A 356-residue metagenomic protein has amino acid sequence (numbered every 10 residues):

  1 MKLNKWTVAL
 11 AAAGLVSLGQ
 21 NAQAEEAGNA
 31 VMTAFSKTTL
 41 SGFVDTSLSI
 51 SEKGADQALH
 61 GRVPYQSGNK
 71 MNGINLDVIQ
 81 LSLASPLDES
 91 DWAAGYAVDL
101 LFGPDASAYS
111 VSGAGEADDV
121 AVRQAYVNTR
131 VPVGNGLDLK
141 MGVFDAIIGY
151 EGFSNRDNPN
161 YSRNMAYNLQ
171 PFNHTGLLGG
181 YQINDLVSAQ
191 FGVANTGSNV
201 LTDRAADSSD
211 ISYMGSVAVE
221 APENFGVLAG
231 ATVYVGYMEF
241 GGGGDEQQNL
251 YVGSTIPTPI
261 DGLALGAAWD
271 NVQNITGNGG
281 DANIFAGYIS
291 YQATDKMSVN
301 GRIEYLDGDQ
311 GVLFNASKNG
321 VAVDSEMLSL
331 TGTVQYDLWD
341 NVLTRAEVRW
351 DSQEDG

Functional and structural regions predicted by a protein language model:
M1-A24: Gram-negative bacterial Sec-dependent N-terminal signal peptides
L3, Y65-G68, A106-Y109, G113-A117 (+2 more regions): Outer-membrane beta-barrel pore domains
G19-A22, I79, A189, V334: Intrinsically disordered, low-complexity regions enriched in polar/acidic and amide residues
E26-S198, D207-M214, A218-V227, Y288-Y291 (+2 more regions): Outer membrane beta-barrel
P171, A205-S212, G243-N249, P259: Short, contiguous, pocket-lining structural segments that sit at or immediately flank catalytic/ligand-binding sites
